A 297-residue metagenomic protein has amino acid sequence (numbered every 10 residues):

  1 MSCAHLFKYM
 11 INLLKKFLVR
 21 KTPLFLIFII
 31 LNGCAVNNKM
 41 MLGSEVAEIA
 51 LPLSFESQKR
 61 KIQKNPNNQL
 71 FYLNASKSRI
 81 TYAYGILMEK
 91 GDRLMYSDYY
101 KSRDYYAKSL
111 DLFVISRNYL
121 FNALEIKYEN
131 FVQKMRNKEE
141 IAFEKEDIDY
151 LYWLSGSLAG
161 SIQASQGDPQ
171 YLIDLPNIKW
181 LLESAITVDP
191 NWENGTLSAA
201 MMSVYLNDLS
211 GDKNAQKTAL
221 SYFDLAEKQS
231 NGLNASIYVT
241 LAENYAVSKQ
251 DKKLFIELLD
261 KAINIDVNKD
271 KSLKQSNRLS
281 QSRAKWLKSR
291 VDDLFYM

Functional and structural regions predicted by a protein language model:
M1-V19: N-terminal secretory signal peptides that target proteins for export/translocation
V19-L26: Sec-dependent signal peptide recognition, specifically the positively charged N-region followed immediately by
N32-G33: C-terminal motif of bacterial Sec signal peptides marking the signal peptidase cleavage site
N37-R60, K64, S78-S184, T196-S230 (+4 more regions): Short coil/linker segments at helix-helix boundaries
Q63-F71: Short, solvent-exposed loop/edge-beta patches enriched in aromatic
P66, P190-W192, N231-G232: Short coil turns that delineate tetratricopeptide repeat
A75: Conserved catalytic/binding loops enriched for acidic/polar residues
W286-M297: Extracytoplasmic and endomembrane cell-envelope/extracellular-matrix remodeling and assembly machinery
